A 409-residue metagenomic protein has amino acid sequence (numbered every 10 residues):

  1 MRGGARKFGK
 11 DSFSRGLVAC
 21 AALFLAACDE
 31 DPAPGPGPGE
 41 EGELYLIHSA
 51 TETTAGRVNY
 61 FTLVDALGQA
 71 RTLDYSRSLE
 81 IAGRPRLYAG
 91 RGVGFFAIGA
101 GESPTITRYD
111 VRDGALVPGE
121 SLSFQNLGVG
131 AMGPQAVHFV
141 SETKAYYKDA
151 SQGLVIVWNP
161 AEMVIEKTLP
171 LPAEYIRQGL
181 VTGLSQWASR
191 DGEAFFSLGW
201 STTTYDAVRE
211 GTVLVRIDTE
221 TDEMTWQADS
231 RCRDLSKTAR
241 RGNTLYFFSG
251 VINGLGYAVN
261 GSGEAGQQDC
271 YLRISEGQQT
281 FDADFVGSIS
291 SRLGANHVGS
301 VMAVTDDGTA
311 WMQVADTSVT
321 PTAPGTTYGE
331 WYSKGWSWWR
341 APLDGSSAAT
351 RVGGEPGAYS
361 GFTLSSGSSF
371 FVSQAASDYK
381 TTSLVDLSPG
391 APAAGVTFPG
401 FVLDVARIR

Functional and structural regions predicted by a protein language model:
F24-A27: C-terminal motif of bacterial Sec signal peptides marking the signal peptidase cleavage site
T51-A55, G101-P104, S151-L154, S201-Y205 (+3 more regions): Short glycine/acidic-enriched loop and turn motifs that connect beta-strands
L63-L154: Post-signal peptide N-terminal segment of secreted/secretory-pathway proteins
Q69-E80, L116-N126, I165-Y175, T225-S230 (+3 more regions): Beta-propeller fold detector
L79-R91, L127-H138, R177-W187, R231-R241 (+3 more regions): Repeated scaffold domains used in trafficking and secretory/extracellular systems, primarily beta-propellers
F196-E210, S249-G266, Q313-S333: Short, conserved, GDST-rich strand-edge loop motifs in beta-rich repeat architectures
R209-T219, E264-G277, G329-L343: Beta-propeller blade signature
N296-S373: Loop/turn-rich, solvent-exposed surfaces of beta-rich toroidal or solenoidal domains
